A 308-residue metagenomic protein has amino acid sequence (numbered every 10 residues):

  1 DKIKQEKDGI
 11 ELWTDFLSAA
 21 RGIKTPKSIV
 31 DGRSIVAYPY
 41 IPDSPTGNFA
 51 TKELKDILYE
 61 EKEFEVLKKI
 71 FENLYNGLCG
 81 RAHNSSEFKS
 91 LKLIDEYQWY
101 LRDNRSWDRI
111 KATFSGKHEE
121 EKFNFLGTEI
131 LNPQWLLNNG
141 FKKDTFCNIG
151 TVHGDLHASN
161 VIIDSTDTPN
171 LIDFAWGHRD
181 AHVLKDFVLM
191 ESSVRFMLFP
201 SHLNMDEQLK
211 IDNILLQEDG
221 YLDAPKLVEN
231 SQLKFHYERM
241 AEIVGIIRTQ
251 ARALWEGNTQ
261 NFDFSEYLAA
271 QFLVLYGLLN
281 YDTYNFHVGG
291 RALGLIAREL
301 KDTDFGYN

Functional and structural regions predicted by a protein language model:
D1-G9: ATP-binding glycine-rich loop module of kinase domains
W13-F16, G47-N104, K117, E129-D144 (+2 more regions): Conserved kinase catalytic-core helix
T14-R33: Conserved HxN/HPN-centered segment at the entrance to the catalytic loop of eukaryotic protein kinase-like domains
V36-P45: Short pocket-lining segment of the protein kinase catalytic domain that shapes the ATP-binding cleft
R102-G116, K122-G127, V152-F174, G220-L227 (+2 more regions): N-terminal low-complexity, intrinsically disordered segments
W135-F146, G150-V152, H157-H202: Catalytic activation segment of kinase domains across protein kinase-like and atypical kinase folds
W176, L184-I246, F272-N280: Active-site activation/catalytic loop segments of kinase-like enzymes and analogous catalytic loops in related
P225-N308: ATP/Mg2+ or Mg2+-diphosphate-binding catalytic cores that bind nucleotide phosphates or diphosphates via glycine-rich
